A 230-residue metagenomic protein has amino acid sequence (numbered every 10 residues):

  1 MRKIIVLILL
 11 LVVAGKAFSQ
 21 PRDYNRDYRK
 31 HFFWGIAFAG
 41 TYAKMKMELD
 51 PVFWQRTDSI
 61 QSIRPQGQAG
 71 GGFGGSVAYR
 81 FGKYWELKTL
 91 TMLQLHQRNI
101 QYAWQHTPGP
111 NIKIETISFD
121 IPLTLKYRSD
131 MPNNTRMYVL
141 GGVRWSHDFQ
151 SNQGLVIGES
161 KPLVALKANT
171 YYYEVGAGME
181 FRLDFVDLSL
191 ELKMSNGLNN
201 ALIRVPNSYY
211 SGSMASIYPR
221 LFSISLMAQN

Functional and structural regions predicted by a protein language model:
S19-G70, Q229: Short glycine/proline- and aromatic-enriched beta-strand/turn motifs that initiate or cap beta-hairpins
R22-D23, D58-I63, H106-I112, E159-A165 (+1 more regions): Extracellular loop and loop/strand-boundary signature of outer-membrane beta-barrel proteins
R29, G82, D130-N134, R182-V186 (+1 more regions): Outer-membrane beta-barrel channels and translocator barrels
K30-F32, G67-G71, E115-I121, T135 (+2 more regions): Residues that define the transmembrane beta-barrel architecture of outer-membrane proteins
I36-G40, G71-Y79, L93, I121-Y127 (+4 more regions): Residues on the lipid-exposed face of transmembrane beta-strands in outer-membrane beta-barrel proteins
M47-F53, I100-T107, Q150-G158, A201-S208: Outer-membrane beta-barrel translocator domains and adjoining extracellular loop/strand segments of Gram-negative
F53-P108: Glycine- and aromatic-enriched membrane insertion/assembly motifs of diderm outer-membrane and organelle channel
A165-V175, M179-N230: Predominantly the C-terminal beta-signal and adjacent terminal strand-loop region of outer-membrane beta-barrel
